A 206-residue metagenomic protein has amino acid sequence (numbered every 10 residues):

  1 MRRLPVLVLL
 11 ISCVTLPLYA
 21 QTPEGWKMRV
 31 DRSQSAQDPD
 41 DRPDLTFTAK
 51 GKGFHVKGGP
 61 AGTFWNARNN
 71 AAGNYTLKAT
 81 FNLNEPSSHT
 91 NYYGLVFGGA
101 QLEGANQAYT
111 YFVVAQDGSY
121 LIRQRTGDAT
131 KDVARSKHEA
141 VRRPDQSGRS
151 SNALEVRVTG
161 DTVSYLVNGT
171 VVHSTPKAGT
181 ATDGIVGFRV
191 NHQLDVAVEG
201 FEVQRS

Functional and structural regions predicted by a protein language model:
L7-T15: Bacterial N-terminal signal peptides
L16-A20: Sec/Tat signal peptide C-region and signal peptidase I cleavage site
Q21-T80, N84-S87: Low-complexity, Ser/Thr/Pro/Gly-rich disordered linker/stalk regions
G58-D128: Secretory/extracellular carbohydrate-interaction modules and structurally similar beta-sandwich "look-alikes"
A79, E199-V203: Extracellular beta-strand elements of beta-rich domains used for carbohydrate recognition/degradation or cell-matrix
A79, Q146-T175: Carbohydrate-binding surfaces in secreted/extracellular proteins
D128-A153: Short, aromatic/His-centered strand-loop micro-motif at the edge of beta-sheets
T175-G200: Flexible glycan-contacting loops in extracellular carbohydrate-active proteins
